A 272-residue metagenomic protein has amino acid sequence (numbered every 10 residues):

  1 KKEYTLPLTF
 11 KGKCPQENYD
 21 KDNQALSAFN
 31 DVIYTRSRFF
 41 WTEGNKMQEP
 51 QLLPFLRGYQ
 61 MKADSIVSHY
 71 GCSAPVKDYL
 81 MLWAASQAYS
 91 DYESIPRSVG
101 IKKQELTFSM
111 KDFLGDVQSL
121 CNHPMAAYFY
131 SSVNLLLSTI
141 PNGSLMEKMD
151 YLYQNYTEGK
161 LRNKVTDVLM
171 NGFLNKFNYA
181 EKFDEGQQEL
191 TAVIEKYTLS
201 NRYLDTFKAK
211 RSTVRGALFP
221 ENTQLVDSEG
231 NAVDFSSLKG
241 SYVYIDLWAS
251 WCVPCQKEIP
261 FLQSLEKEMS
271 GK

Functional and structural regions predicted by a protein language model:
K2-V233: Oxidative protein folding and maturation machinery
S37, Y244-L247: Acidic, low-complexity intrinsically disordered regions
Q60, M81, I259, Q263-E266: Extracytoplasmic/secreted envelope proteins and their assembly/folding machinery, especially bacterial periplasmic
V99-I101, E258, E268: Short, intrinsically disordered/low-complexity patches at protein termini and at juxtamembrane boundaries
Q188, T223-L225, A249-V253, K267: Extracellular cysteine-rich microdomains
D234-L238: Short amphipathic alpha-helix with an adjacent loop that forms part of the alpha/beta core around
K239, D246-S264: Conserved redox-active cysteine motifs that mediate thiol-disulfide chemistry, especially di-cysteine Cys-X(1-2)-Cys
G271-K272: Thiol-based oxidoreductase modules, predominantly thioredoxin-like and allied folds used for disulfide exchange
